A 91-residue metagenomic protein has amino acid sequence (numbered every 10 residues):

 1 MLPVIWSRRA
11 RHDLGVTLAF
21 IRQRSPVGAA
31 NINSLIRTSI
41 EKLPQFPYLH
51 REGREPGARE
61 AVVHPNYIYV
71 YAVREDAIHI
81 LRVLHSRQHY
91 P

Functional and structural regions predicted by a protein language model:
M1-L2, P91: Absolute protein N-terminus
P3-A58, R74: Basic, Lys/Arg-enriched alpha-helical interface segments
R8, P65, R82: Pocket-edge structural micro-motifs
V16, A29, H64, R87-Y90: Intrinsically disordered, low-complexity segments enriched in polar/charged small residues
A58-Y67: A beta-hairpin/wing motif
I68, A72-P91: Enriched for short, Lys/Arg-rich terminal
